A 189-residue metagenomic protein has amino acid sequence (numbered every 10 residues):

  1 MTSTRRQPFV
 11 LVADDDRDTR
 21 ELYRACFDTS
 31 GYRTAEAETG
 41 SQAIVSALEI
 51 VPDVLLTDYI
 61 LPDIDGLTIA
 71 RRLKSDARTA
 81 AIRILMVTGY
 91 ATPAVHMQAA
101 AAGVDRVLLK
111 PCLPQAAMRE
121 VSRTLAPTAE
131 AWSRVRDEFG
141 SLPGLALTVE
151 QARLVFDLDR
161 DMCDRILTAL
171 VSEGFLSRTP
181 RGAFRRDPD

Functional and structural regions predicted by a protein language model:
M1-L11, Q115-P127: Non-catalytic signal-transmission and effector/linker regions of two-component phosphorelay proteins
R20, P62, T92: The feature encodes the CheY-like receiver
E21-T29: Charged docking surfaces used in two-component/phosphorelay signaling
G31-E38, S46: Short hydrophobic/Thr-rich beta-strand motif most characteristic of the beta2 strand and flanking loop of CheY-like
E36, L61-I64: Residue-level signal for the "D+5" position in two-component response regulator receiver
T39-Q42, D65-R71: Acidic catalytic/metal-coordinating carboxylates
D58, T88: Active-site residues of response regulator receiver
T68, A91-L108, R119: Alpha4 helix (beta4-alpha4-beta5 surface) of REC/receiver domains from two-component response regulators
